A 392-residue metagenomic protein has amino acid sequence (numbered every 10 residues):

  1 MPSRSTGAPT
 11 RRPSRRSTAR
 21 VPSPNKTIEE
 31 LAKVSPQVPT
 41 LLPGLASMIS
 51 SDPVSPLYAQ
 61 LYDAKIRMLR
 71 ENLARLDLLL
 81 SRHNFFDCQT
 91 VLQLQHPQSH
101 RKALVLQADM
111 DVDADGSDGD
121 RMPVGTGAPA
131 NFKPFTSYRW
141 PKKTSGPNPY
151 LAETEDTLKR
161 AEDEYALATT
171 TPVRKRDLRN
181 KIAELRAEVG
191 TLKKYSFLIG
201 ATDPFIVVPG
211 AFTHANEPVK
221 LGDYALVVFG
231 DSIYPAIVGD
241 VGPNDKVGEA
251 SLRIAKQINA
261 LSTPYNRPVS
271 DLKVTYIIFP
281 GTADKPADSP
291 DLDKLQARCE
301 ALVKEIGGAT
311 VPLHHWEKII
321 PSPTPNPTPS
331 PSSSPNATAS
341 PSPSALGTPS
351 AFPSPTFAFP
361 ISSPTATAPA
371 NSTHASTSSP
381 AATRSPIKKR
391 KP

Functional and structural regions predicted by a protein language model:
P2-S232, I258-S262, P280-H315: Cell wall/extracellular polymer interaction/catalysis modules
R11-R12, R16, S376-P392: Polycationic, low-complexity disordered segments in secreted or periplasmic proteins
Y234-P243: Short beta-strand-centered aromatic/proline hotspots
N244-I254: Short, solvent-exposed secondary-structure boundary/capping segments
I254, I258-V269: Aromatic- and Lys/Arg-enriched surface recognition patch
L272-V274: A recognition module on extended beta-rich or small alphabeta surfaces enriched in W/G with H and D/E
P290-T310, H314-S330, S340, L346 (+3 more regions): Peripheral, solvent-exposed domain-edge segments that often transition into intrinsically disordered/low-complexity
S322-T383: Ser/Thr-rich, Proline-interspersed low-complexity disordered segments
